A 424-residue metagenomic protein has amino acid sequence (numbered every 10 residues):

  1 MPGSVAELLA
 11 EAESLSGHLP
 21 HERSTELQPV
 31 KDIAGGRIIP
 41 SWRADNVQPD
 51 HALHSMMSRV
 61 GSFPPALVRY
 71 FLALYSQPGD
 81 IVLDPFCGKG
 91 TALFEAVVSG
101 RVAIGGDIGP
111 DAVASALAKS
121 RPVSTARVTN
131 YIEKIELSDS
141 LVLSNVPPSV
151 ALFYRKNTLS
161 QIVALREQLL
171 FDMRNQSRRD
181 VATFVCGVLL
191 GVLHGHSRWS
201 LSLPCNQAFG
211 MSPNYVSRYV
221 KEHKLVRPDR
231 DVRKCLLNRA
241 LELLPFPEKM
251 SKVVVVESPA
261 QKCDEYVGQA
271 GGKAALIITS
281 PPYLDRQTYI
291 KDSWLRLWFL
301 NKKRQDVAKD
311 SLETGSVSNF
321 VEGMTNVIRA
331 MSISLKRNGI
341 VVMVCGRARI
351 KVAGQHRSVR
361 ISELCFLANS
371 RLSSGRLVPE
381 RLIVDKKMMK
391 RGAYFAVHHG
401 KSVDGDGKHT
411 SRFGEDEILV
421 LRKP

Functional and structural regions predicted by a protein language model:
M1-P78: S-adenosyl-L-methionine
P64-L67, Q161, L165, R239 (+2 more regions): Alpha-helical packing segments of well-folded alpha/beta enzyme cores
V68, D80-S99, A103-P110, A116 (+5 more regions): Conserved proline-anchored active-site loop of SAM-dependent methyltransferases that bridges a beta-strand
P110-R174, N301-S311: Conserved phosphoryl-transfer catalytic core
E167, F171-T279, L284-D285: SAM-dependent nucleic-acid methyltransferase catalytic core
D264-V267, G271-I277, P282-I340: SAM-dependent methyltransferase catalytic-core segment centered on the flexible catalytic loop and adjoining short
L312-L382: Conserved Class I SAM-dependent methyltransferase catalytic core
I361, C365, N369-P424: Class I S-adenosyl-L-methionine
